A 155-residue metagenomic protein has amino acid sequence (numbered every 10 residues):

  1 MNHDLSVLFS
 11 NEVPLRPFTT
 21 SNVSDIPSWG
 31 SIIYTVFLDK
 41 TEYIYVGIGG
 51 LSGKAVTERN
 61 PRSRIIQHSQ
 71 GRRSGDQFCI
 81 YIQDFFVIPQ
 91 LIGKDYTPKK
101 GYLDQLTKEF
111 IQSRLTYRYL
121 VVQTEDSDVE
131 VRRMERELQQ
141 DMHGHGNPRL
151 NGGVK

Functional and structural regions predicted by a protein language model:
M1-S63, Q70-Q90, K94-Y96, L120 (+4 more regions): GIY-YIG nuclease catalytic motif and its immediate N-terminal context
G93-L120: Alpha-helix-centered segments that form part of catalytic cores
